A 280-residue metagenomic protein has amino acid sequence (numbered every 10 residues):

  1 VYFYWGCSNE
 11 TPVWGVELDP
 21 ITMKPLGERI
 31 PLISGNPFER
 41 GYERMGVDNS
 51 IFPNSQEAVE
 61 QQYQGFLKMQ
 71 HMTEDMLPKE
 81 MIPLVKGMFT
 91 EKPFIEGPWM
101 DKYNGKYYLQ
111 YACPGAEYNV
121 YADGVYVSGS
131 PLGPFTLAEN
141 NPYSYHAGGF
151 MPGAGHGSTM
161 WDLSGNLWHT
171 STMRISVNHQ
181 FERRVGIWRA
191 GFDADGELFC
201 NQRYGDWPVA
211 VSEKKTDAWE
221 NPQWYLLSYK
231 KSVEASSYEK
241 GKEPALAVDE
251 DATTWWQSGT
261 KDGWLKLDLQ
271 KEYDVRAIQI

Functional and structural regions predicted by a protein language model:
V1-T90, K102-Y107, A112-G149, S164 (+1 more regions): Beta-rich carbohydrate-recognition and catalytic domains
E96-W99, G155-S158: Beta-propeller and closely related beta-sheet repeat lectin domains
A210-E272: Disordered, acidic Ser/Thr/Pro-rich linker "stalks" and the adjacent N-terminal cap of the next globular domain
Y273-I280: A short beta-strand element within beta-rich, extracytoplasmic domains of secreted/secretory-pathway proteins
